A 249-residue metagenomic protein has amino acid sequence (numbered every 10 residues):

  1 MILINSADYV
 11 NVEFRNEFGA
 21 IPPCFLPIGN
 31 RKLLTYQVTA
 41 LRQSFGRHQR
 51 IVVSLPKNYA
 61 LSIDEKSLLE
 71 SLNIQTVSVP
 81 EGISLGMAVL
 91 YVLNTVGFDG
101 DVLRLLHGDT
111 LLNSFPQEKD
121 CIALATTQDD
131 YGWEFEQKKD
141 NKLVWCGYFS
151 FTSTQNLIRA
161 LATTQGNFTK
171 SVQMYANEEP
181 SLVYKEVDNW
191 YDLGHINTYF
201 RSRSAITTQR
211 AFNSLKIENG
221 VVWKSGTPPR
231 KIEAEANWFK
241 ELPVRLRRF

Functional and structural regions predicted by a protein language model:
M1-I21: N-terminal nucleotide-binding beta1-loop-alpha1 segment
V12, K57-D64, R230-I232: Short, charged/polar "capping" segments at the starts of alpha-helices and the immediately preceding loops
F18-Q37: Short catalytic helix/loop segments, enriched in acidic residues and glycine and frequently bearing histidine
A40-R47: Short, acidic, metal-binding catalytic loop of nucleotide-sugar glycosyltransferases
V52, A60-W133: Conserved beta-loop-beta/alpha segment of the NTase-like Rossmann-fold superfamily that binds/positions NTPs
T110-K185: Conserved core of the sugar-phosphate nucleotidyltransferase
A211-F239: ATP-binding glycine-rich loop module of kinase domains
P243-F249: Conserved HxN/HPN-centered segment at the entrance to the catalytic loop of eukaryotic protein kinase-like domains
